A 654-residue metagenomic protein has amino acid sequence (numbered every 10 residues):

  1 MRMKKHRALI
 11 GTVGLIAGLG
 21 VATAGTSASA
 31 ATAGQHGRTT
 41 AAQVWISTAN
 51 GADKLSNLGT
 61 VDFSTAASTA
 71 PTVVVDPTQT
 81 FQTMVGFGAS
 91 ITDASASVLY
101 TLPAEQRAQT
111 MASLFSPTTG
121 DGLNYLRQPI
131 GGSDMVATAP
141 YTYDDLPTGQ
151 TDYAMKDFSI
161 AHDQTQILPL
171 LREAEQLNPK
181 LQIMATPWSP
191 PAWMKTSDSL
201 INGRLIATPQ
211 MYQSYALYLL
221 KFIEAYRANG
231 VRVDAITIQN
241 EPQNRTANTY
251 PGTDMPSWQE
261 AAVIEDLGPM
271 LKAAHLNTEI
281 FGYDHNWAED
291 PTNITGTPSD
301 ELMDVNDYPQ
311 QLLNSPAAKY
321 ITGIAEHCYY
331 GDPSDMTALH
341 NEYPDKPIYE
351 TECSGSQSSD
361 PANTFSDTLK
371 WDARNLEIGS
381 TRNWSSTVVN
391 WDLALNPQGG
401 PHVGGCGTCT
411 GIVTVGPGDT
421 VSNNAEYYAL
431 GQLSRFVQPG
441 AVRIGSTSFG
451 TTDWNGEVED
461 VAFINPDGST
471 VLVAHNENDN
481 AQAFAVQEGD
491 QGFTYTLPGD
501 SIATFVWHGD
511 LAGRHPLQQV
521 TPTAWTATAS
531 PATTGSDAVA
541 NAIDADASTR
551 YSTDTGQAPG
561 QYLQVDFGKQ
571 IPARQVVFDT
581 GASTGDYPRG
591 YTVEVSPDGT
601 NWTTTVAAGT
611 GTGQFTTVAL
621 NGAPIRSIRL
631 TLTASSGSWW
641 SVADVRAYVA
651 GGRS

Functional and structural regions predicted by a protein language model:
M1-A33: Secretory targeting and sorting signals
S29-T40, S654: Low-complexity, acidic Ser/Thr/Pro-rich repeat tracts that form intrinsically disordered stalk/linker regions of very
G37-V75, A185, L217-E224, N229-D234 (+1 more regions): Substrate-binding and catalytic surfaces of secreted/luminal carbohydrate-active proteins
T39, A52-V233, M255, E265: N-terminal catalytic cores of secreted or lumenal carbohydrate-active enzymes
P77-T80, A462-P466, L563-A573, L620-P624: Extracellular and analogous surface-interaction loops
Q432-R435, H475-E477, G568, V577-S583 (+1 more regions): Solvent-exposed strand-to-loop "edge" motifs in beta-rich extracellular domains
L511-K569, G581-Y587, A607-A608, R646-R653: Disordered, acidic Ser/Thr/Pro-rich linker "stalks" and the adjacent N-terminal cap of the next globular domain
G556-Q561, I571, S583-G651: Trp- and acidic/polar-enriched beta-sheet ligand-binding modules for extracellular glycan and matrix recognition
